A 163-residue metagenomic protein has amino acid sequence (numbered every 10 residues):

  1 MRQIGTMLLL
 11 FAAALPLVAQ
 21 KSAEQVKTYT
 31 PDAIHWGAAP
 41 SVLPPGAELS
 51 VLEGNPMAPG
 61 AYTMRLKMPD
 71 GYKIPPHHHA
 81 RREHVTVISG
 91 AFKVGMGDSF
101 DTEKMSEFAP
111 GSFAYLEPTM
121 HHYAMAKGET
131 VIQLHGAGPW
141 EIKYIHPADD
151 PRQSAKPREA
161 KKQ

Functional and structural regions predicted by a protein language model:
M1-I4: Positively charged n-region of N-terminal signal peptides that target proteins for export
T6-P16: Bacterial N-terminal signal peptides
Q20-Y62, D149-Q163: A short, N-terminal "cap"/entry segment at the start of jelly-roll beta-barrel domains of the cupin/DSBH fold
Q25-K27, E103, M125-Q163: Double-stranded beta-helix
L52, G111, I132: Divalent metal-coordination and catalytic microenvironments
N55-M57, G71, F92, D98-T119: Short acidic-glycine-tyrosine-enriched beta hairpin
P69-Y72, H79-S99: Glycine- and acidic-residue-biased ligand/ion/polar-headgroup-sensing regions
